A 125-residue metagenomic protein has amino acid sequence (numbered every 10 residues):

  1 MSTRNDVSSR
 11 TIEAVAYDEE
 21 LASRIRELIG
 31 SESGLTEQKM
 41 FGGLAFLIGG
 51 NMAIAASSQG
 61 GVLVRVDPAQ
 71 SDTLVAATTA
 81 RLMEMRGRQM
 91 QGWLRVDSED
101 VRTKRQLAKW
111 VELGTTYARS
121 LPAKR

Functional and structural regions predicted by a protein language model:
M1-R125: Charge-dense, helix-prone N-terminal extensions
